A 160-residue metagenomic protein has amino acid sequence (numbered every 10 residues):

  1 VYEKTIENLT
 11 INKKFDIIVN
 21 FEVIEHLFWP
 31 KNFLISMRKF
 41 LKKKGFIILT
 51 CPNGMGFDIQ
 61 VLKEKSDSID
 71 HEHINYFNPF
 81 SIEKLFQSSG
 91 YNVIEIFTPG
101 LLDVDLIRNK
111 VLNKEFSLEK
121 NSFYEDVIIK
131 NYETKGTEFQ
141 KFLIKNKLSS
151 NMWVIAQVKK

Functional and structural regions predicted by a protein language model:
V1-E64, H71-Y91, N151-K159: Conserved SAM-binding loop
I6, F40, I69-H73, T98-G100 (+1 more regions): Short, surface-exposed linear patches
M55, I59, K63, I69 (+2 more regions): Charge-rich, low-complexity amphipathic helices in intrinsically disordered tails/linkers adjacent to domains
Q60-K65, I82, Y132, E138-F142: Residue-level detector of functional hotspots within protein domains
N92-I96: Short, well-structured beta-strand/strand-turn elements
F97-K160: A C-terminal cap/extension of S-adenosyl-L-methionine-dependent methyltransferases that defines the acceptor-substrate
